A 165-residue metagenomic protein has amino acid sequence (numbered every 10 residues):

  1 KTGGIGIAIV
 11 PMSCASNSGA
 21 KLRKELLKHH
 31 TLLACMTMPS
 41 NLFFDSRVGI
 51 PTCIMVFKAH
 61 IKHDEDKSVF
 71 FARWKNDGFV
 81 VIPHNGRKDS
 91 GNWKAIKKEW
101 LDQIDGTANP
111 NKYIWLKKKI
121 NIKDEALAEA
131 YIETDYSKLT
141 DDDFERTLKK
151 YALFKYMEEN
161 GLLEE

Functional and structural regions predicted by a protein language model:
K1-E165: A conserved structural/catalytic subdomain of Rossmann-like adenosyl-cofactor enzymes
